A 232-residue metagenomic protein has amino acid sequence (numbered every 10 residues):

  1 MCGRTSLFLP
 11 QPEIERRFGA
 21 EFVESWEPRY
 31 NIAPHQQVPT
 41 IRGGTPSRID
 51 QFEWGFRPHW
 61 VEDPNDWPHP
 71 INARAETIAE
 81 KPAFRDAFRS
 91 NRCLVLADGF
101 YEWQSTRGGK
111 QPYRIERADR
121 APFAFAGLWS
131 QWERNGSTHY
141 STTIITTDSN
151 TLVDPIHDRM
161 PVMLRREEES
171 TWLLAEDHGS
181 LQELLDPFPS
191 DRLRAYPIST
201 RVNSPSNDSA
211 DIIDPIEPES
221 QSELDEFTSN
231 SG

Functional and structural regions predicted by a protein language model:
M1-G232: Short linear sequence motif anchored by a di-proline
